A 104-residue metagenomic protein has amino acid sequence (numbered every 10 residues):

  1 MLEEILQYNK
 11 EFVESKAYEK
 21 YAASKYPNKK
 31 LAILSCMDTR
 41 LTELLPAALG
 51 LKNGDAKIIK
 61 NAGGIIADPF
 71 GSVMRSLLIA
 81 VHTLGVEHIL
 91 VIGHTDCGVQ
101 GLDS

Functional and structural regions predicted by a protein language model:
M1-F70: Short, conserved "active-site rim" segments that organize catalytic pockets and cofactor/ligand binding
N53-S104: Short HxH-centered metal-ligating active-site micro-motif
